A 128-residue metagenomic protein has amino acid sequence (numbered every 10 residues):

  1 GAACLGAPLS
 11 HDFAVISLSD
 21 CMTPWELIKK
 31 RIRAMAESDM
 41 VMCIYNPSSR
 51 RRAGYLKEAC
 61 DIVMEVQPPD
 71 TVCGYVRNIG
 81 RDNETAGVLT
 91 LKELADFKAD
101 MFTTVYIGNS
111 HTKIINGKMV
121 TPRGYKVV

Functional and structural regions predicted by a protein language model:
G1-V41: Class I SAM-dependent methyltransferase SAM-binding "motif I" and its flanking Rossmann-like core
E37-V128: A contiguous loop/helix-start segment that scaffolds small-molecule binding in enzyme catalytic cores
